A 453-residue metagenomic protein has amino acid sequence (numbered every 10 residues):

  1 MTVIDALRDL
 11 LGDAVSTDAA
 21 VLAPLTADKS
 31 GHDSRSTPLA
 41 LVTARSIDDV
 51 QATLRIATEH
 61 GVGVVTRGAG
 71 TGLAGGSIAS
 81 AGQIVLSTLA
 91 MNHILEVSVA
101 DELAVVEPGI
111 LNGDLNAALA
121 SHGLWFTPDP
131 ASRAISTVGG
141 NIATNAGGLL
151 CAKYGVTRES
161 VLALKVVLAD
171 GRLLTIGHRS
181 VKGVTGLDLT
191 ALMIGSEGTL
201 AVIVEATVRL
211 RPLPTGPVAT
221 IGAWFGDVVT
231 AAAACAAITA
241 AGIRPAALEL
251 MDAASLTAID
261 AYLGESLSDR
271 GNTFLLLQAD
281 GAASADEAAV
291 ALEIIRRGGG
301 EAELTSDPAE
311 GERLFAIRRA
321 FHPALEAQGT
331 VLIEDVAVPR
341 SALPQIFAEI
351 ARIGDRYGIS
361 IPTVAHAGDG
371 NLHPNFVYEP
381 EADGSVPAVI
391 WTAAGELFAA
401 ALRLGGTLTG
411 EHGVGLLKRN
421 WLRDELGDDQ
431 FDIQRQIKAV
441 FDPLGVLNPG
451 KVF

Functional and structural regions predicted by a protein language model:
M1-F453: Noncatalytic alpha-helical scaffold of FAD-dependent oxidoreductases
